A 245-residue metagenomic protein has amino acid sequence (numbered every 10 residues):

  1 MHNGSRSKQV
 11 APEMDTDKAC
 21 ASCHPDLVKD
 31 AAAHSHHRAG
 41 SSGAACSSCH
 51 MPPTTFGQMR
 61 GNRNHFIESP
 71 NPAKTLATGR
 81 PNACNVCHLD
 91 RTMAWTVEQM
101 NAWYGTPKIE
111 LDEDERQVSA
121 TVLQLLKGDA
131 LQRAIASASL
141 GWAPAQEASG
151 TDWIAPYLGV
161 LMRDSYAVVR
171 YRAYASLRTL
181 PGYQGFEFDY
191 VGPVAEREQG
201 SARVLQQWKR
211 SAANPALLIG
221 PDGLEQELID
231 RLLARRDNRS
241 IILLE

Functional and structural regions predicted by a protein language model:
M1-P107, A143-S149: Inter-heme linker and motif-flanking segments adjacent to c-type heme-binding CXXCH motifs in c-type cytochromes
P70, G79, R91-E245: Long, helix-rich interaction regions
